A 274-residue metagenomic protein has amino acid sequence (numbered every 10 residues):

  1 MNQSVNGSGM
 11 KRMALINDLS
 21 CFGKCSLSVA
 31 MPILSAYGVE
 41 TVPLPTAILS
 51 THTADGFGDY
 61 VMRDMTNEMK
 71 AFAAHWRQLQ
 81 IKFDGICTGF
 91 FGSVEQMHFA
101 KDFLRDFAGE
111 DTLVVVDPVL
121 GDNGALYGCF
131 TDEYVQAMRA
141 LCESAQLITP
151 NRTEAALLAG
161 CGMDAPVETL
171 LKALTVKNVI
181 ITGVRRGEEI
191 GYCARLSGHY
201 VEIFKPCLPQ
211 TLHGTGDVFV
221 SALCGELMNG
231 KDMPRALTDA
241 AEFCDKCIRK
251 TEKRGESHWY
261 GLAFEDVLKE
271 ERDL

Functional and structural regions predicted by a protein language model:
N2-V116, L120-N123, G128, E265 (+1 more regions): Conserved N-terminal subdomain of the carbohydrate kinase-like
I16, Y37, W76-L79, D106-F107 (+5 more regions): Change "in soluble alpha/beta enzymes" to "in soluble alpha/beta proteins
C21, Y200-G214: Short pre-catalytic strand/loop immediately N-terminal to key active-site residues, enriched for Gly-Thr
L120-N123, A155-A156, L208: A short, flexible beta-alpha/helix-coil linker loop
G128-V201, Q210, P234: Conserved phosphate/ATP/ADP-binding segment of small-molecule kinases
P209-M233, L237: Short, small-residue alpha-helix embedded
P234-L274: Charged C-terminal helix
